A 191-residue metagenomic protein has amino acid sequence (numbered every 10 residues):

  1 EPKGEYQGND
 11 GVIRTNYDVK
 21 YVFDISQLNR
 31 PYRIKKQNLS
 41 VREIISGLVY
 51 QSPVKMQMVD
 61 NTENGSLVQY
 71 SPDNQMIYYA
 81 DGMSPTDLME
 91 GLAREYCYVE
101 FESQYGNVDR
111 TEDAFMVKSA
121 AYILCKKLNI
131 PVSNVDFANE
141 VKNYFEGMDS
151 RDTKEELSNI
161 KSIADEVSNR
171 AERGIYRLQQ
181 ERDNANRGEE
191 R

Functional and structural regions predicted by a protein language model:
E1-R191: N-terminal accessory/interface modules of nucleic-acid-binding and processing proteins
